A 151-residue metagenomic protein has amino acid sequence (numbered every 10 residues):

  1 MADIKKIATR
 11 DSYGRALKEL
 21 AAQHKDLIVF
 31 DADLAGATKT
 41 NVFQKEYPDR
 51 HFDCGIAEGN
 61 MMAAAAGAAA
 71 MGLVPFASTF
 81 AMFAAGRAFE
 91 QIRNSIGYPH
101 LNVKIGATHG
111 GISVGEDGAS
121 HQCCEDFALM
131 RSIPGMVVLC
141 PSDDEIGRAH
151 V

Functional and structural regions predicted by a protein language model:
M1-R148: Thiamine diphosphate
